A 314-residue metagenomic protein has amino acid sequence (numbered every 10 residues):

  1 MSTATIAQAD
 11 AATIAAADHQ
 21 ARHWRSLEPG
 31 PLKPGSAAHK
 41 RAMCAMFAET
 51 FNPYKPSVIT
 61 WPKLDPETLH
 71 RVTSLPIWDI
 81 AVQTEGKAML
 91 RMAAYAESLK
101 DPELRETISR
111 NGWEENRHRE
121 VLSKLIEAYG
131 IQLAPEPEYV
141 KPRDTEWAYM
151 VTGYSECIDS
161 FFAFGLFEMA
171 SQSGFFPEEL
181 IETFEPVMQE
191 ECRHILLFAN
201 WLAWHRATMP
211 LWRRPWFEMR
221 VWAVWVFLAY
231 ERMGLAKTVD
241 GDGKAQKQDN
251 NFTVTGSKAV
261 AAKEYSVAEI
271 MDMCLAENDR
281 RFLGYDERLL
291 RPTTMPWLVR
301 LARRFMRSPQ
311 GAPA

Functional and structural regions predicted by a protein language model:
S2-A314: Non-heme di-metal
